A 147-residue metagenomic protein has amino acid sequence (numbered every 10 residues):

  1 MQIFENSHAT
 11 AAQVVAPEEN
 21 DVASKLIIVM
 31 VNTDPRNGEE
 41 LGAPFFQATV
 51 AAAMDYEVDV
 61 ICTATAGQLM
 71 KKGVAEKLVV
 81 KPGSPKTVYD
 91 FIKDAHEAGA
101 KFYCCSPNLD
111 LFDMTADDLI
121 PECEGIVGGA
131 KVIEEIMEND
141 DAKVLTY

Functional and structural regions predicted by a protein language model:
Q2-V22: Positively charged, low-complexity intrinsically disordered leader regions
V29-L41: Short, glycine-rich nucleotide/cofactor-binding loops
L41-M54, V60: Histidine-anchored nucleotide/phosphate-binding helix
E57-A64, F102-S106: Short internal beta-strands
A66-V79: N-terminal beta-loop-helix "entrance" segment that forms/cooperates in small-molecule cofactor or anionic ligand
K77-S106, L111: A glycine-rich helix N-cap at a beta->alpha junction
Y103-C104, P121-E124: Ligand-binding beta-strand-loop-alpha-helix segment within the catalytic cores of soluble metabolic enzymes
I126-Y147: Short terminal interaction segments
